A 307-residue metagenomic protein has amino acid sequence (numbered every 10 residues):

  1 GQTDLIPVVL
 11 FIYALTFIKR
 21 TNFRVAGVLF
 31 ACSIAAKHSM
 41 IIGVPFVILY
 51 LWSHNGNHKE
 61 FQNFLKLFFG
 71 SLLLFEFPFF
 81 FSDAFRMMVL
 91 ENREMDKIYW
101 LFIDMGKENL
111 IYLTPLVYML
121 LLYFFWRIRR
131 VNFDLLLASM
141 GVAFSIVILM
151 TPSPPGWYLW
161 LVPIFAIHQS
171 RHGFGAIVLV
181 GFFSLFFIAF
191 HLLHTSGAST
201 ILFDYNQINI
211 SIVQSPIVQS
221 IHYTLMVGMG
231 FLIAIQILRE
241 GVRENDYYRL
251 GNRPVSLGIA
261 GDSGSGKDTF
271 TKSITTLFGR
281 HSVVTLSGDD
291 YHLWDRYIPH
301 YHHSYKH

Functional and structural regions predicted by a protein language model:
G1-E91, E108-R253: Multi-pass membrane glycosyltransferase architecture that uses lipid-linked
D96-L101, H303-Y305: N-terminal intrinsically disordered, low-complexity segments enriched in P/E/S/T
S256-G258: Short hydrophobic/aromatic beta-strand immediately N-terminal to the Walker A/P-loop
S263: The conserved Walker
D268: Walker A/P-loop
T275-T285: Post-Walker A helix-loop "phosphate-sensing" segment adjacent to the P-loop in P-loop NTPases
V284-S287, L293-H307: Conserved nucleotide-sensing/catalytic segment adjacent to the nucleotide-binding pocket in NTP-handling enzymes
